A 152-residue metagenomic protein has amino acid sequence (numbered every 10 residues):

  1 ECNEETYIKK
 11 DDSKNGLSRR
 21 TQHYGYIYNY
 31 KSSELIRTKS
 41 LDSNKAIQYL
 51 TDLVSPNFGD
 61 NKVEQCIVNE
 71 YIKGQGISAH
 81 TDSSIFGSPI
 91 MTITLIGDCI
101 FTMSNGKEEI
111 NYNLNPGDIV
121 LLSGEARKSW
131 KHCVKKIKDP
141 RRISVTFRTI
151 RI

Functional and structural regions predicted by a protein language model:
E1-I152: Non-heme Fe(II) oxygenase metal-center motifs and adjacent flexible, charged/small-residue loops
